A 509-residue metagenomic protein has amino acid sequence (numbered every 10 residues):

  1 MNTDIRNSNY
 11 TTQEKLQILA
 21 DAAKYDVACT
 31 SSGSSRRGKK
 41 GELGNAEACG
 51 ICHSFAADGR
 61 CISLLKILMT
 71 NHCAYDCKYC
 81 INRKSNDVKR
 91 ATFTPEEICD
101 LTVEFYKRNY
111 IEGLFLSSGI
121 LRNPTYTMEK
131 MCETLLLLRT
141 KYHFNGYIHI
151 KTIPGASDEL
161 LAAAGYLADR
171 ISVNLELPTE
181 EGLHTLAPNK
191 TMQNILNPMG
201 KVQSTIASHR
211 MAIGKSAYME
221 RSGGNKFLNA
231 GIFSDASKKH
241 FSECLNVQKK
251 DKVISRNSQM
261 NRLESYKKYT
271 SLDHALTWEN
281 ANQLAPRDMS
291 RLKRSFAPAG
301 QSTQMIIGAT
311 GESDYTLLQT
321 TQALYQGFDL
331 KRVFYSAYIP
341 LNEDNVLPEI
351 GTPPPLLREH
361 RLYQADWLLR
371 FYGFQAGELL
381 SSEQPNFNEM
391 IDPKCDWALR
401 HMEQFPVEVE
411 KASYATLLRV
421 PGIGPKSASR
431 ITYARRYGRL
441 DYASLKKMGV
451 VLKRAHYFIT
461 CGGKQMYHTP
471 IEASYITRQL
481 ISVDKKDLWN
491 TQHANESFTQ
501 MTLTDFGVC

Functional and structural regions predicted by a protein language model:
M1-H72, V451, I459-T460, Y467-S497 (+1 more regions): Flexible, acidic/Gly-rich N-terminal and inter-domain linker regions that tether and position cofactor-handling modules
S35-R37, A217-G224, Y338-E343, E378-K394: A glycine-rich phosphate-binding loop feature that marks nucleotide/adenosyl-phosphate handling sites
L64, C77, L116, V173 (+3 more regions): Conserved, mostly hydrophobic/aromatic
I67-E96: Canonical Radical SAM [4Fe-4S] cluster-binding loop centered on the CxxxCxxC motif and its immediate flanking residues
C99, R122-Y372: Conserved AdoMet/S-adenosylmethionine-binding subsite of the radical SAM
V103-G119, A365: Short Fe-S-cluster ligation motifs
P348-L418, R454-C509: Long, highly charged, low-complexity intrinsically disordered interaction regions that mediate electrostatic DNA/RNA
